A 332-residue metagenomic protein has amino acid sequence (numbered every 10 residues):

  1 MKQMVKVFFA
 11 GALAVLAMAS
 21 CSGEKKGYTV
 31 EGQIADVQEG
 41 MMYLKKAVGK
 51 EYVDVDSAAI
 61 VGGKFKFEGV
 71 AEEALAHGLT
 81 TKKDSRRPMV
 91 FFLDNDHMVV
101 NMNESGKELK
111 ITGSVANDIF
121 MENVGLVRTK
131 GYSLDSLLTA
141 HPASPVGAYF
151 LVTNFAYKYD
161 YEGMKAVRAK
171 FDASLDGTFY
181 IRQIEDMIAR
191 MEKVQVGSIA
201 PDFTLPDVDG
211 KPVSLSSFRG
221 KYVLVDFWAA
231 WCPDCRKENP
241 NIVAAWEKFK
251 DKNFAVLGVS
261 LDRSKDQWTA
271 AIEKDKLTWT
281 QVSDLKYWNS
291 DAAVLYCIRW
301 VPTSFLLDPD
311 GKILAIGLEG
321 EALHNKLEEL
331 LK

Functional and structural regions predicted by a protein language model:
M1-G32, K332: Bacterial Sec-dependent N-terminal signal peptides
C21-H141: A non-transmembrane, solvent-exposed segment enriched in polar/low-complexity residues
C21-S22, M98-V100, L109, N117-F120 (+1 more regions): N-terminal targeting signals for export/organelle localization
R182-S216, W279, K326-E328, K332: N-terminal "domain-start" segment that seeds a small globular fold
P206, T269-F305, P309-D310: Short, internal strand/loop/helix patches that form the active-site neighborhood or redox-interaction surface
R219-G220, F227-A244: Conserved redox-active cysteine motifs that mediate thiol-disulfide chemistry, especially di-cysteine Cys-X(1-2)-Cys
P309-K332: Thiol-/selenol-based redox modules, centered on thioredoxin-like and closely related oxidoreductase domains
